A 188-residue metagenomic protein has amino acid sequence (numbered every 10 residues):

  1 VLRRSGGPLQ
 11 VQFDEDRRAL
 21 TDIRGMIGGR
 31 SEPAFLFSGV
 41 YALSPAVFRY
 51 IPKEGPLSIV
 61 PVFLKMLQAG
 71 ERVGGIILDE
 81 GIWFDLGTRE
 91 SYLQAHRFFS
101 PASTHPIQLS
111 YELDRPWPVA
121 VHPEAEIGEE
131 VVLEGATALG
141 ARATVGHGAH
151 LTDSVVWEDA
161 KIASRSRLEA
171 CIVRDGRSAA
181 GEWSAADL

Functional and structural regions predicted by a protein language model:
V1-L2, I172: Short internal beta-strands
L2-G6, P33-A34, E112, P118 (+1 more regions): Short solvent-exposed loop/turn micro-motifs enriched in small/polar/acidic residues
S5-G7, F13-H105: Catalytic-core segments of class I nucleotidyltransferases/pyrophosphorylases that form NMP-activated intermediates
P8, S38, P116-W117, E134-G135 (+2 more regions): Short loop/turn microsegments at loop-to-beta-strand junctions
D16-R17, E124, R142, D159: Residue-level recognition of short loop/turn positions
R24-G28, Y111, E158: Short, well-ordered turn and helix-capping elements at secondary-structure junctions
L67-H150: Extended, small-residue-rich solenoid/repeat segments and analogous flexible loops that form exposed scaffolds
G146-L188: Glycine-rich hexapeptide-repeat left-handed beta-helix
